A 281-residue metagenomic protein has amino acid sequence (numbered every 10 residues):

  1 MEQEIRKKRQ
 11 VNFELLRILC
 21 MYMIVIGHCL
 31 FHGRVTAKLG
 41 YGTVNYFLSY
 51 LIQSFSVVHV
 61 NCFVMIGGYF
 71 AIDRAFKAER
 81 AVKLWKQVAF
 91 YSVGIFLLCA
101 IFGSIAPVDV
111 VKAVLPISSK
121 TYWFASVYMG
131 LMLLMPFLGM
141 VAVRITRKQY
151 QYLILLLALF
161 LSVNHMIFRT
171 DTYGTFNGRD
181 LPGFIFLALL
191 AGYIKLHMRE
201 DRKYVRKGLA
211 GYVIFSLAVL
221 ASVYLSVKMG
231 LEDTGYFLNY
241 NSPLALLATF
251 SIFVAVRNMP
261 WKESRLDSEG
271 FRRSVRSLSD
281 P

Functional and structural regions predicted by a protein language model:
M1-L159, S264-E269, S274: Membrane-cytosol interface segments of multi-pass membrane proteins, especially ER/Golgi lipid-handling enzymes
C29-R34, C99-I105, L159-Y173, S216-E232: C-terminal ends of transmembrane alpha-helices and the immediately adjacent extracellular/lumenal or cytosolic loop
L48-V60, K112-V127, I167-L187, S222-S251: Interfacial loop-to-helix transition and helix-capping segments at the boundaries of transmembrane helices
N61, M65, K83-Q87, Y91 (+6 more regions): Hydrophobic alpha-helical membrane-embedded or membrane-associated segments
M65, Y69-I72, L131, M135-G139 (+3 more regions): Hydrophobic transmembrane alpha-helices
Y91-I95, C99, L131, M135 (+3 more regions): Alpha-helical transmembrane segments of multipass membrane proteins
L153-G208: Long hydrophobic alpha-helical segments that form multi-pass transmembrane helix bundles in integral membrane proteins
P182, E200-V275, S279-P281: Alpha-helical transmembrane segments and terminal signal-anchor/GPI-anchor hydrophobic tails, characterized by long
